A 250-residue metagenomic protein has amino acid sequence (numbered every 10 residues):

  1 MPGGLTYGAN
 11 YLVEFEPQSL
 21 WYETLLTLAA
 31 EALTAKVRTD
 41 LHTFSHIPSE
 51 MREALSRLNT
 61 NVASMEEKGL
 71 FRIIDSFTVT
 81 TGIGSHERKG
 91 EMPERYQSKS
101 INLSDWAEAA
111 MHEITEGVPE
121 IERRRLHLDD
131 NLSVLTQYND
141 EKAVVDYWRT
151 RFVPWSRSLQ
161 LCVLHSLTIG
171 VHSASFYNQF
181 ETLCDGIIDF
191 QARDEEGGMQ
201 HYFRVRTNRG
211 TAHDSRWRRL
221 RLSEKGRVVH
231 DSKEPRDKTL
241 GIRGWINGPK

Functional and structural regions predicted by a protein language model:
M1-S49, D237, K250: Glycine-rich P-loop/Walker A and Walker A-like loops and their local beta1-loop-alpha1 context in P-loop NTPases
G8-A9, A35-V37, L159-L161, T182-G186: Short glycine-/polar-rich loops that comprise or flank the Walker A/P-loop and associated switch/sensor motifs
Q18, S45-S49, T78-T81, L132-V134 (+3 more regions): Conserved nucleotide-binding/hydrolysis micro-motifs of P-loop NTPases
R38, G69-L70, I121-L126, S158-S166: Loop/turn-to-beta-strand initiation segments
R52-S98: Nucleotide-state-sensitive switch-loop elements of NTP-binding domains
V79-V153: Phosphate-binding/switch loop-helix module in NTP-utilizing enzymes
L161-R227, P235: Phosphate-binding/switch region of NTP-binding enzymes
E224-K250: NTP-binding/hydrolysis catalytic cores, primarily Walker-type P-loop NTPases
